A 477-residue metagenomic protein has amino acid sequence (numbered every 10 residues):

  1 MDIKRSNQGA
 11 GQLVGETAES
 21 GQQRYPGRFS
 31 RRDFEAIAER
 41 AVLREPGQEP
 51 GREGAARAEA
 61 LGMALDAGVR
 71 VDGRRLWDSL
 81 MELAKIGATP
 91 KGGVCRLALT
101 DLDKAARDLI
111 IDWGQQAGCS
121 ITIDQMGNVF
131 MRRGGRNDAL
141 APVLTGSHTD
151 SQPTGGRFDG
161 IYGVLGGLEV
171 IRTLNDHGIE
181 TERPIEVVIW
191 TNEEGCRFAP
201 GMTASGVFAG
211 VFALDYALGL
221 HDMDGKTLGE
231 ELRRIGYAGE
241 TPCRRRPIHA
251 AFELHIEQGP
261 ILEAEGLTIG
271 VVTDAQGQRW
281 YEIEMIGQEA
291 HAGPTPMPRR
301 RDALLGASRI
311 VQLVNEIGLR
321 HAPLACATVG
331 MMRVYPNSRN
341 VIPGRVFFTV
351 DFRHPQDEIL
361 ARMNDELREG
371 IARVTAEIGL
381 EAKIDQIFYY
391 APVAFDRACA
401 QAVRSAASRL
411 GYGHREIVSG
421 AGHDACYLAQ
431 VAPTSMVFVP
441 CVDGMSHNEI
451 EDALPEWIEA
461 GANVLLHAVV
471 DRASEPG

Functional and structural regions predicted by a protein language model:
S30-D33, I37-A41, H291, T295-H321 (+2 more regions): His/Asp/Glu-rich mid-to-C-terminal helical/loop segments that flank catalytic regions of hydrolases
A60-T100, Y390, H447: N-terminal capping segment at the start of a domain
L76, I86-T89, G146-S147, H414-V464 (+1 more regions): Zn-dependent metallopeptidase/amidohydrolase metal-coordination segment
L83, T145, T154-E193, R279-M285 (+4 more regions): Alpha-helical metal-binding/catalytic segments enriched in His/Glu/Asp
K85, T89, G225-T273, V311-E316 (+2 more regions): Active-site-adjacent substrate-binding region of metalloamidase/peptidase-like peptide-processing proteins
A88-G134: A non-catalytic alpha/beta surface segment that caps or lines the substrate-entry region of metallo-dependent hydrolase
A98-L99, T328-N337, T349-P355, E381-A400 (+1 more regions): A short beta-alpha structural unit
N192-E193, R197-E358: Midchain, well-structured core segments that form catalytic/ion-binding scaffolds
